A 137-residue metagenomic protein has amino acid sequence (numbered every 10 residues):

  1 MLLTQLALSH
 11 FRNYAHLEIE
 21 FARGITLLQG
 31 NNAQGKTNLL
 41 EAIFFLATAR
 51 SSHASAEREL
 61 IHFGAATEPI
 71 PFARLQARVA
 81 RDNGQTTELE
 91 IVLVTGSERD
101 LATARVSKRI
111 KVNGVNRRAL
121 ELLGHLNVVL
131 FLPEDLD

Functional and structural regions predicted by a protein language model:
M1-F45: Pre-Walker A-like glycine/lysine-rich segment at the N-terminus of P-loop NTPase domains
T48-D135: Nucleotide-state sensing region of NTPase/ATPase domains
